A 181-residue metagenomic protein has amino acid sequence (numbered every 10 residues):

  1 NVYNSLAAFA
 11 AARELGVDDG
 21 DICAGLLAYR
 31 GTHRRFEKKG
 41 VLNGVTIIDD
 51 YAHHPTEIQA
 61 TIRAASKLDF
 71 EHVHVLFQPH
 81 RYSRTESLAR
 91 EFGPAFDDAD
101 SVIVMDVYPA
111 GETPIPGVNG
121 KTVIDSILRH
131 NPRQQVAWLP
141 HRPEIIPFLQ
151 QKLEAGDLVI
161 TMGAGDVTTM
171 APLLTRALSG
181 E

Functional and structural regions predicted by a protein language model:
N1-S101: Nucleotide phosphate-binding/pyrophosphate-handling subdomain across enzymes that bind or process nucleotide phosphates
I47-D50, V136, V159: Generic structural signal for residues in well-ordered beta-strands
H53, P79-Y82, V107-A110, A164-V167: Short glycine-rich anion-binding loops that position phosphate/pyrophosphate groups of nucleotides and phosphorylated
A60, S87-A89, I115-P116, Q150-Q151 (+1 more regions): Short amphipathic alpha-helical segments
L76, L139-P140, M162: Structural motif
G93-A155: C-terminal helical cap/extension that packs against the catalytic core of soluble nucleotide-cofactor enzymes
E144-T175: A glycine-rich beta-strand to alpha-helix segment that forms a phosphate/ribose-binding loop at ligand/cofactor sites
T175-E181: Generic C-terminal helix-cap and adjacent flexible tail
